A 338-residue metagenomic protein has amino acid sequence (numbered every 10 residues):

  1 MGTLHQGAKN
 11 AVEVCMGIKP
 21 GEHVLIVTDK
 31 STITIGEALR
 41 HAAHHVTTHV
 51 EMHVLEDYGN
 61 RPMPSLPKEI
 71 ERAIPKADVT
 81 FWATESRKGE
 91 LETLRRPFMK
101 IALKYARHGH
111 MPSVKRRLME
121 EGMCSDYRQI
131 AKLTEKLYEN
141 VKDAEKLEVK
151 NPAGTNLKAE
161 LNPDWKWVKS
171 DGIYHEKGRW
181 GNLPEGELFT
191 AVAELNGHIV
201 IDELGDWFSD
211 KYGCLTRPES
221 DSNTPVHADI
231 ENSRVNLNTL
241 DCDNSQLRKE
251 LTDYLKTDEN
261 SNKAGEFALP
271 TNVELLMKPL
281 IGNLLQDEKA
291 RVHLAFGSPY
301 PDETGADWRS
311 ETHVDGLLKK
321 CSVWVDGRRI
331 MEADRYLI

Functional and structural regions predicted by a protein language model:
M1-N223, H227, S322-I338: Active-site bordering "gate/hinge" segments that shape substrate access to catalytic or cofactor-binding pockets
Q6-A8, F189, T257-E259, L284 (+1 more regions): Homeobox/homeodomain signature
C15-G17, E266, L317: Residue-level preference for alpha-helix termini and adjacent loops
D221-S222, L237-T304: Dual-mode signal for accessory low-complexity, basic/Gly-rich regions
P279-M331, L337: Internal helix-turn-beta structural module
